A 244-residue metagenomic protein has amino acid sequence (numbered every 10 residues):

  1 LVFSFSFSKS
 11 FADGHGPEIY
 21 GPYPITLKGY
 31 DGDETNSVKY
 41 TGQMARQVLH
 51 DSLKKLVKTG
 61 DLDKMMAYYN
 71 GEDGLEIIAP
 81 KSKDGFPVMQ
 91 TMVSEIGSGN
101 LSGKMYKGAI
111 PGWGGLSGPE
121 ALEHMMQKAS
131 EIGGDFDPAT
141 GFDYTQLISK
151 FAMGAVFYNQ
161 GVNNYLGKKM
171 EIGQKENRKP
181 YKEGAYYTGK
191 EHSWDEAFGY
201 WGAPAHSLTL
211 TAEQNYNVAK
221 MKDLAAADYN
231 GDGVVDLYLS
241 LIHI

Functional and structural regions predicted by a protein language model:
L1-H15: Bacterial Sec-dependent N-terminal signal peptides
V2, H243-I244: Short, basic, low-complexity termini and linkers enriched in Ser/Thr/Gly/Pro that act as targeting/leader peptides
F11-I242: Mature extracytoplasmic or organellar-lumen-exposed domains after removal of signal/transit peptides
